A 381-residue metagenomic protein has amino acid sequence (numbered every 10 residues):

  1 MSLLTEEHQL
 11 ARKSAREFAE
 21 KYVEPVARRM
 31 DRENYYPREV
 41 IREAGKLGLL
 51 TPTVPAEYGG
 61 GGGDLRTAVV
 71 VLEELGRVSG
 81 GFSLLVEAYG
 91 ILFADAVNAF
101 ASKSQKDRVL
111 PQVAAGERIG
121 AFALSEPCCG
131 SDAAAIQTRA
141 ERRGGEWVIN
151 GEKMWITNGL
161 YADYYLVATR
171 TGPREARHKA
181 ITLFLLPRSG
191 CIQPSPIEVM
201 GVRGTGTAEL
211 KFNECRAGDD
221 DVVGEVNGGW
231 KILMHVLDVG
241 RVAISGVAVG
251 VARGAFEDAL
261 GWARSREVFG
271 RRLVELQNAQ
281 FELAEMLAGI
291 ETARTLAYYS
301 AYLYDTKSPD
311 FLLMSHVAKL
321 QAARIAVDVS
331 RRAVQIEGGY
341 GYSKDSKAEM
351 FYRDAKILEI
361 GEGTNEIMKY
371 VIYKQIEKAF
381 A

Functional and structural regions predicted by a protein language model:
M1-A88, F100-Q105, Q112-E117, D132 (+3 more regions): Alpha-helical interface subdomain recognition
G48, L72-G76, T169-R170, L185-I192 (+1 more regions): Short Ser/Thr-interspersed hydrophobic loop/turn segments at strand-loop and sheet-helix junctions that line or gate
G63-D64, D132-A134, N158-D163, R177-A180 (+1 more regions): Short glycine/proline-enriched turns and hinge-like loops at secondary-structure junctions
E87, V113, C128-S131, W155-N158 (+2 more regions): Short Gly/Pro-enriched turn/cap motifs at secondary-structure boundaries
G116-L124: A short, Trp-centered hydrophobic/proline-enriched beta-strand micro-motif
A135-Q137, S189-G218: Flexible, small-/acidic-enriched active-site or ligand-binding loops
E146, N150-Q193: A short core secondary-structure module
K211-H235: A short, charged helix-loop
